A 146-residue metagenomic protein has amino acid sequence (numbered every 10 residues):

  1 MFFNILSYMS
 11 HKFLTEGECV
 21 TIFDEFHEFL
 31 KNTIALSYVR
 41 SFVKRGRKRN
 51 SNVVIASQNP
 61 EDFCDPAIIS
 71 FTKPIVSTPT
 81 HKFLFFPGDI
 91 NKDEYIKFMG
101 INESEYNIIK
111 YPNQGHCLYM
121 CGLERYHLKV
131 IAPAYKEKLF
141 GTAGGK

Functional and structural regions predicted by a protein language model:
M1-I108, A134: Conserved P-loop NTPase motor cores
M1-T15, N107-K146: Conserved P-loop NTPase motor module
